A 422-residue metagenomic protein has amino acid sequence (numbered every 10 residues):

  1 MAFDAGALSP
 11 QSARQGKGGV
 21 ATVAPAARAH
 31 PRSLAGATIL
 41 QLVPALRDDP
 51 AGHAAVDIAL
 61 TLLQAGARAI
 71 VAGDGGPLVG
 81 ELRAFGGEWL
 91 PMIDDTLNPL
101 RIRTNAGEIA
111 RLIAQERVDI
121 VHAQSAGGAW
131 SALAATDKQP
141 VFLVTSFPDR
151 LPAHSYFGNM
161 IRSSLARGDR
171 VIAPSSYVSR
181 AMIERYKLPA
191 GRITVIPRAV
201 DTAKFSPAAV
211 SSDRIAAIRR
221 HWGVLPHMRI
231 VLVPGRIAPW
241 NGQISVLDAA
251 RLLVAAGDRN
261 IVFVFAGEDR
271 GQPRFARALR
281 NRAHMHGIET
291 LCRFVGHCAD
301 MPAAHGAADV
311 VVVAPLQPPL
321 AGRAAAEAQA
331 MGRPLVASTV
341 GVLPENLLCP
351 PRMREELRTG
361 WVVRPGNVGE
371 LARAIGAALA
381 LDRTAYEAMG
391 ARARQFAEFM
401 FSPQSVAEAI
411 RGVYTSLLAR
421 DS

Functional and structural regions predicted by a protein language model:
D49-D57, R229, R236-L252, R277 (+2 more regions): A conserved mid-protein helix/loop that constitutes part of the nucleotide-sugar donor-binding site
A123-A129, F147: Short His-centered aromatic/hydrophobic patch
L143-A173, R180, K187: A conserved, positively charged/aromatic
Y177, A199: Carbohydrate-associated surface elements
G271-A276, E289-C298, A304, W361-V362: Active-site donor-binding acidic/aromatic loop of nucleotide-activated sugar and phosphosugar transferases involved
P334-A337, G341-L347, R354: Short hydrophobic beta-strand element within catalytic cores of glycosyltransferases and related nucleotide-activated
C349-V368, A378-R383: Conserved acidic donor-binding segment of nucleotide-sugar-dependent glycosyltransferases
A377, A385-F399: A short, well-ordered alpha-helix in the C-terminal region of glycosyltransferases
